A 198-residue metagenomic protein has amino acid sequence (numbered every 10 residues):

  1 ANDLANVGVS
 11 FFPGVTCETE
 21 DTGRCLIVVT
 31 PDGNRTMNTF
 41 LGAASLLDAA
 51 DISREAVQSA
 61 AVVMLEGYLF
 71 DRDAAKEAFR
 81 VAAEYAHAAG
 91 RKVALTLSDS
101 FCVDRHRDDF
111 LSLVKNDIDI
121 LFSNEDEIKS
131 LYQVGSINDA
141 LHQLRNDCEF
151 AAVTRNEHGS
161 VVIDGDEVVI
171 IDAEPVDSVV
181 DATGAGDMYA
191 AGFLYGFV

Functional and structural regions predicted by a protein language model:
A1-L65: Conserved N-terminal subdomain of the carbohydrate kinase-like
D3-N6, V29-D32, F110-V114, N138-L141 (+1 more regions): Short, hinge-like loop/turn segments at secondary-structure boundaries
G8, G90, D117, D147-C148: Glycine-centered loop/turn motif at secondary-structure junctions
F11, V93-A94, A151: Hydrophobic beta-strand scaffold residues
T16, F40, A74, D172-A173: Short clusters of small/polar residues that mark proteolytic maturation junctions
R54-Q58, V114-K115, R145: A short, aliphatic-rich alpha-helical micro-motif
V62-H142, H158-S160: Conserved beta-alpha-beta core of the PfkB/ribokinase-like small-molecule kinase fold
E84-A88, D108, Q133-V198: Conserved phosphate-binding/catalytic region of the ribokinase-like
